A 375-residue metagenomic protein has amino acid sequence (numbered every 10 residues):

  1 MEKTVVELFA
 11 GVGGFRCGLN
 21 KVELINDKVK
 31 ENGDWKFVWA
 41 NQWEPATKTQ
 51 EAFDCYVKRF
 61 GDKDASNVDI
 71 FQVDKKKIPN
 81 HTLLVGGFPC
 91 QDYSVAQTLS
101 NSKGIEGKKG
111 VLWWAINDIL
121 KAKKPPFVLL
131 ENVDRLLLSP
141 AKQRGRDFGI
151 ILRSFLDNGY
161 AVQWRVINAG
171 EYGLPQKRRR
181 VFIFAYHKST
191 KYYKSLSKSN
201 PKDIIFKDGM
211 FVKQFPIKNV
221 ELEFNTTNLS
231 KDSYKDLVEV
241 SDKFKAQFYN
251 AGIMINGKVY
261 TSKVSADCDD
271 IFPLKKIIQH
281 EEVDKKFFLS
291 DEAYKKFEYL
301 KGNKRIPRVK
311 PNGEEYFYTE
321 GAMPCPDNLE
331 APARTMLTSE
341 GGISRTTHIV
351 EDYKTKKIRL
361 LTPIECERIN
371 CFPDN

Functional and structural regions predicted by a protein language model:
M1-F127, V133-F148, L156: Core alpha/beta nucleotide-donor-binding catalytic domains of modification enzymes
G14-C17, Q91-V95, L136-S139, G173-K177 (+2 more regions): Short catalytic/ligand-binding loop motif for oxyanion handling, primarily in non-cytosolic enzymes, centered on
N67-V68, D134, Y160-E171: Conserved S-adenosyl-L-methionine
V85, W164-V166, F182-F184, T335: Conserved hydrophobic/aromatic beta-strand scaffold that supports enzyme active sites
R144-N168, Y186-K188: Charged, glycine-enriched surface loops/patches that mediate electrostatic binding to polyanionic ligands
I151, Q163, K177-V181, P332: Residues that flank catalytic or metal-binding motifs in active/ligand-binding sites
L174-M254: Flexible, glycine-/basic-rich loop-and-beta segments that form/coincide with the SAM-dependent methyltransferase
I253-N375: C-terminal target-recognition/interaction regions appended to catalytic cores
